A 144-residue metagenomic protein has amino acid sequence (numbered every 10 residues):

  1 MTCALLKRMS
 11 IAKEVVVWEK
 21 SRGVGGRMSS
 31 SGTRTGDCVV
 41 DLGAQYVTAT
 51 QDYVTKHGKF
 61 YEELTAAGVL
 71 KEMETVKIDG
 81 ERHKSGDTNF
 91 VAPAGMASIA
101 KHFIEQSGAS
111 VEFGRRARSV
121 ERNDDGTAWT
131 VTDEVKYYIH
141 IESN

Functional and structural regions predicted by a protein language model:
C3-T35: Glycine-rich FAD pyrophosphate-binding loop
W18, A117, V135-N144: Short hydrophobic core segments
E19, V47, F103, I141-E142: Generic structural signal for small/hydrophobic residues in well-ordered secondary structure, especially within
M28-T35, T55-R82: Short, surface-exposed acidic-centric catalytic microdomains
G32-K56: N-terminal glycine-rich dinucleotide-binding loop that anchors FAD/FMN and/or NAD(P) in oxidoreductases
Y46-T55, D79-E105, E112: Short beta-strand to alpha-helix junction loop
F113-W129: A conserved short coil-to-beta-strand element within the FAD-binding core of flavoproteins
T130-E134: Short beta-strand segments that buttress and anchor functional surface loops
